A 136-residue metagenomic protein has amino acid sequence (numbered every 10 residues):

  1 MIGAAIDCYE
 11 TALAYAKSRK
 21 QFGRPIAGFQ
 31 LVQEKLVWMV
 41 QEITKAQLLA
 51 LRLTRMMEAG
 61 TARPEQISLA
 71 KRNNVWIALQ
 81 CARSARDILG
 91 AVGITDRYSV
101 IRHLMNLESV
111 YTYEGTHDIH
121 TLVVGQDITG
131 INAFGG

Functional and structural regions predicted by a protein language model:
M1-G136: Alpha-helical interface subdomain recognition
